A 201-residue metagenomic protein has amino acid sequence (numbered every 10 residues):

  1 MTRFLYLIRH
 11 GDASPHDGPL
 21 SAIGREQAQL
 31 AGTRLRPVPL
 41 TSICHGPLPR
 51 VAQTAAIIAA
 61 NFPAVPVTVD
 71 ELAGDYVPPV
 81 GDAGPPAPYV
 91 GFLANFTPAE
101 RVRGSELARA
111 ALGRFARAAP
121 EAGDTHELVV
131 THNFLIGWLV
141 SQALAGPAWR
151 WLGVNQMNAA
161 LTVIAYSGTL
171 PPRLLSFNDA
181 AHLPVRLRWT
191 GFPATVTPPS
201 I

Functional and structural regions predicted by a protein language model:
T2, A64, D75-A87, G123-T125 (+1 more regions): Acidic, low-complexity terminal tails and accessory targeting/binding regions of phosphate-metabolizing enzymes
T2-D70, A99-G104: Active-site-proximal alpha-helix that buttresses catalytic centers in soluble enzyme cores
L5, G123-F134: Generic beta-sheet signal
G11, N133, A180: Active-site metal-binding loops of divalent metal-dependent hydrolases
S14, R50-A52, Y76-V77, L135-G137: Short, active-site-adjacent cap segments at secondary-structure transitions
P15-H16, A59-R117, I201: Phosphate-handling substructures
P37-P39, A118-T125: Glycine-rich phosphate-binding loop signature in dinucleotide/nucleotide-binding domains
I57, W138, Q142: Active-site signature of alpha/beta-hydrolase-fold catalytic machinery across serine- and Asp/Cys-nucleophile hydrolases
